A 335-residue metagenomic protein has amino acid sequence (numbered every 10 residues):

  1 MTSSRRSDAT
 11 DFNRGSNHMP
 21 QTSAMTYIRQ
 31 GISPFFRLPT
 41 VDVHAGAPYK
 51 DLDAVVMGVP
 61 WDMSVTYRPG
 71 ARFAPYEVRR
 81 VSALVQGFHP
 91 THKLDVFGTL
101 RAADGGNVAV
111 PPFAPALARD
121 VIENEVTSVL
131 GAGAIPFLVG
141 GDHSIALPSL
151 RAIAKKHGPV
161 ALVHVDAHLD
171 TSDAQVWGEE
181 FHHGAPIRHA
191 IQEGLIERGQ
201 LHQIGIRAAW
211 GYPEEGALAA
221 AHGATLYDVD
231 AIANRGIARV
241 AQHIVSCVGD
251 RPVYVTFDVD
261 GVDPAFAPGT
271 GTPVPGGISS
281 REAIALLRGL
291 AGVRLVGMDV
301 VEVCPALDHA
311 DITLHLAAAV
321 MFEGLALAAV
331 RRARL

Functional and structural regions predicted by a protein language model:
S4-R5: Short linear segments in intrinsically disordered or otherwise low-structure-confidence regions
F12-N13, H18-L335: Conserved alpha-helical scaffold segments that buttress catalytic/binding sites
